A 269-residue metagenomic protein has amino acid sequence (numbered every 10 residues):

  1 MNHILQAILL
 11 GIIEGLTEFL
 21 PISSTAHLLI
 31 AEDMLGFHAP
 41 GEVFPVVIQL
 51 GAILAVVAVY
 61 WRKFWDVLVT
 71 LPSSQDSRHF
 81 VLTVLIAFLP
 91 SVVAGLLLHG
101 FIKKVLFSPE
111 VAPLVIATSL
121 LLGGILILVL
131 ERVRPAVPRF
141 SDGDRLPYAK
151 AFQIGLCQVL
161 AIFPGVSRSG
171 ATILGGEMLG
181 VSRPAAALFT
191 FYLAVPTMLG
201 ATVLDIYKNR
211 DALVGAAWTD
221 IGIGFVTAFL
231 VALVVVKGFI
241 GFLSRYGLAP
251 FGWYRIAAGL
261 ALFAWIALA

Functional and structural regions predicted by a protein language model:
M1-A269: Multi-pass membrane proteins that catalyze or facilitate reactions on polyprenyl-/lipid-phosphate substrates and their
